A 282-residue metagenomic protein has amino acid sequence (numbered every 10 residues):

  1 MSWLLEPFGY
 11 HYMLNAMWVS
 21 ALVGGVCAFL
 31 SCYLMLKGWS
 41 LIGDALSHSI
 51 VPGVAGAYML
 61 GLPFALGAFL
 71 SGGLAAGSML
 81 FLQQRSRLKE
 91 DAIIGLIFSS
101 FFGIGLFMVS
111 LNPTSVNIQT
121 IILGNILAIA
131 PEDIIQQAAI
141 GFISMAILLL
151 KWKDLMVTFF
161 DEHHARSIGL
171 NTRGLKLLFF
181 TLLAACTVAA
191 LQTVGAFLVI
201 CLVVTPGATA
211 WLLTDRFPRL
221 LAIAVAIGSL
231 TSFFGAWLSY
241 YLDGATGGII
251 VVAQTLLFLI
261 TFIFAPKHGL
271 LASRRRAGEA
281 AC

Functional and structural regions predicted by a protein language model:
S2-H11, G25-L36, G53-P63, L155-H164 (+2 more regions): Short juxtamembrane and helix-loop transition motifs at transmembrane-helix boundaries in membrane proteins
W3-N15, S86, E90-K153, C282: Transmembrane helix-bundle core of multi-pass membrane transporters and related energy-transducing complexes
A16-V19, F64-G72, D91, G95 (+3 more regions): Loop-to-transmembrane alpha-helix initiation sites
C32-T114, A210-A222, Y241-L242, A265-P266: Short loop segments and helix-boundary regions at transmembrane helix junctions of multi-pass inner-membrane proteins
S49-M59, L96-M108, A128-I129, T172-L177 (+2 more regions): Small-residue-rich segments of transmembrane alpha-helices in multi-pass membrane proteins, especially helix faces
I134-P206: Helix-loop-helix "hairpin" substructures at the membrane interface of multi-pass membrane proteins
F197-G248: Transmembrane alpha-helical segments in multi-pass inner-membrane proteins
G244-C282: Cytosolic-side transmembrane-helix boundaries in multi-pass membrane proteins
